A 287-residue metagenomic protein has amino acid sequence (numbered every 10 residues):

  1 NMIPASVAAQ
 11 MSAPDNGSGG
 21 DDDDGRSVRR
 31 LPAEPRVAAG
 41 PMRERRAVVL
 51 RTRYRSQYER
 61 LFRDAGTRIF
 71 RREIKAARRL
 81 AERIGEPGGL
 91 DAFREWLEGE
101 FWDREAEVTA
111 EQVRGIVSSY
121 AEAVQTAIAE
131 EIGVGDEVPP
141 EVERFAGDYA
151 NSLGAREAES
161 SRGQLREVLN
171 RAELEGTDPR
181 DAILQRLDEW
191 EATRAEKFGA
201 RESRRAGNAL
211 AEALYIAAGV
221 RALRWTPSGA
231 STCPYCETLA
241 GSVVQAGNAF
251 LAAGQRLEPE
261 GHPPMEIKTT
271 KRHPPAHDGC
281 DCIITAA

Functional and structural regions predicted by a protein language model:
M2-G219, T269-R272, A286-A287: N-terminal leader/targeting and assembly helices and adjacent pre-domain segments
E189-A287: Acidic, glycine-rich two-metal-ion catalytic cores of nucleic acid-processing enzymes
